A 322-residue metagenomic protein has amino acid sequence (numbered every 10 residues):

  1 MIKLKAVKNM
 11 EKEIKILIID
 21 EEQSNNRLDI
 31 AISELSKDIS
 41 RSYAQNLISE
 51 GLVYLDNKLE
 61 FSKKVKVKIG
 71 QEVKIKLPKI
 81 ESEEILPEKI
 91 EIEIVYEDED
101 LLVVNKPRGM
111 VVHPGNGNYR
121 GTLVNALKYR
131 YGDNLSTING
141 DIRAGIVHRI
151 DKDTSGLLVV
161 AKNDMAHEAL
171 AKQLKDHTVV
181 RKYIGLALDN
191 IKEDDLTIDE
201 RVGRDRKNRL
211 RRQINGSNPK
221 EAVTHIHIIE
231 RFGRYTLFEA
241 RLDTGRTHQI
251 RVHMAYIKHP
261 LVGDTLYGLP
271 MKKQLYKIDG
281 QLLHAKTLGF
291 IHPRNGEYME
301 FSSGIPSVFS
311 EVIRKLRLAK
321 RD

Functional and structural regions predicted by a protein language model:
M1-Y43, I90-I92, G216-S217, V223 (+3 more regions): Pseudouridine synthases involved in rRNA/tRNA modification
I2-T197, V308-R317: RNA pseudouridine synthases
L55-D56, H113-P114, A161, R212-Q213 (+2 more regions): Thr-Gly-centered strand-to-loop micro-motif
N57, L77, V252, P270-M271: Conserved "cap/hinge" positions at secondary-structure junctions
S62-K66, E239, G280: Short, surface-exposed secondary-structure edge patches
I94, A187, H225-I228, L261: Conserved hydrophobic positions within beta-strands
G140-K172, V180, I184, G203-I257 (+1 more regions): The conserved catalytic core of RNA pseudouridine synthases
